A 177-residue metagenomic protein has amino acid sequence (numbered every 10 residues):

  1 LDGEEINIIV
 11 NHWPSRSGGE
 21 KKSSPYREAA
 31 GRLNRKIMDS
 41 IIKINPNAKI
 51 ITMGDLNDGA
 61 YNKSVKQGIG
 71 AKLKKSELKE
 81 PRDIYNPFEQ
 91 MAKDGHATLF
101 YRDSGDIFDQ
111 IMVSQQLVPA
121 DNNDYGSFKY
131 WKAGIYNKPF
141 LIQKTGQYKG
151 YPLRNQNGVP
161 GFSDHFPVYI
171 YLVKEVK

Functional and structural regions predicted by a protein language model:
L1-S17, K174-K177: Beta-strand-turn-beta hairpins that frame and shape the catalytic cleft of phosphate-ester-processing enzymes
E5-N7, R27-A30: Alpha-helical membrane segments in multi-pass integral membrane proteins
W13, D55-L56: Active-site metal-binding loops of divalent metal-dependent hydrolases
S17-R27, T52-M53, A97-L99, Q156-N157: Second-shell loop/turn segments in exported
A30-M53: His/acidic metal-ligating clusters that form di-metal
I42-A48, D58-K177: Metal-dependent phosphoester-hydrolase catalytic domains
